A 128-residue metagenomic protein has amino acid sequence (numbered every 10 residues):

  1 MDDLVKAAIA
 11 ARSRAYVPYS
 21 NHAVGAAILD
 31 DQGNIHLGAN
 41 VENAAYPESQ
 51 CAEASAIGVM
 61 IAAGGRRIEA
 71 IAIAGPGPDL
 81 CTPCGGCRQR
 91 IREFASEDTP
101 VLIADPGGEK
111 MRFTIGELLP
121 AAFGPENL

Functional and structural regions predicted by a protein language model:
M1-V17, G65-L128: C-terminal binding/interaction regions
A7-A10, A52-M60: Short, well-ordered amphipathic alpha-helical segments that serve as non-catalytic structural scaffolds within diverse
Y19-N21: Short solvent-exposed loop/turn micro-motifs enriched in small/polar/acidic residues
A23-D30: Short beta-strand scaffold segments in enzyme catalytic cores
L29, G58-G65: Alpha-helix C-terminal capping segments
Q32-N43, R67-I71: Glycine/charged-rich beta-loop-alpha catalytic/anionic-binding loops adjacent to active sites
N40-A54: Compact, glycine-rich, soluble single-domain proteins
